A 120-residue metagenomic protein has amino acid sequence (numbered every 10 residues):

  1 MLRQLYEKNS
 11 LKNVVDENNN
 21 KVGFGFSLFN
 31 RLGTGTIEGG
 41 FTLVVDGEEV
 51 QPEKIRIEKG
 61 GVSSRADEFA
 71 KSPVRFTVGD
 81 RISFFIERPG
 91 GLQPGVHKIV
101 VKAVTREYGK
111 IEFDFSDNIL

Functional and structural regions predicted by a protein language model:
M1-L120: Terminal leader/tail segments of proteins
